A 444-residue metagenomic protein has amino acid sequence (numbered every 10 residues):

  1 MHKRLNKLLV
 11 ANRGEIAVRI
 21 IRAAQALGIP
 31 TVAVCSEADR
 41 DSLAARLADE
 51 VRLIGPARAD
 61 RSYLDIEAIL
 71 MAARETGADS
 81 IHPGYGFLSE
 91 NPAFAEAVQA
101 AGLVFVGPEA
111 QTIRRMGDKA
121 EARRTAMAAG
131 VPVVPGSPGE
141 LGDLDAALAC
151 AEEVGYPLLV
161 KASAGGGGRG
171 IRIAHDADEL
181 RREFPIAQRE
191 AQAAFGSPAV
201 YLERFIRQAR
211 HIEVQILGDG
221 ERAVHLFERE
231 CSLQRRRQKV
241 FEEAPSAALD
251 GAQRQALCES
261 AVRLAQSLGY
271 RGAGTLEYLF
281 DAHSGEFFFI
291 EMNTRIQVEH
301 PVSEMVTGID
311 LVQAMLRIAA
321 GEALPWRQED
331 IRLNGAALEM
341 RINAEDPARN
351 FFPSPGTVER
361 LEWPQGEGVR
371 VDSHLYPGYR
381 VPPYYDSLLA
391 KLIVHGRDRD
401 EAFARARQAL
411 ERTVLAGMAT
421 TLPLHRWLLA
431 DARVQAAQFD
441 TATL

Functional and structural regions predicted by a protein language model:
M1-L276, F280-H300: N-terminal beta-alpha lobe that positions the nucleotide/phosphoryl donor in ATP/NTP-coupled carboxylate activation
P301-L444: Catalytic cores of soluble metabolic enzymes centered on carboxylation/carboxyl-transfer
